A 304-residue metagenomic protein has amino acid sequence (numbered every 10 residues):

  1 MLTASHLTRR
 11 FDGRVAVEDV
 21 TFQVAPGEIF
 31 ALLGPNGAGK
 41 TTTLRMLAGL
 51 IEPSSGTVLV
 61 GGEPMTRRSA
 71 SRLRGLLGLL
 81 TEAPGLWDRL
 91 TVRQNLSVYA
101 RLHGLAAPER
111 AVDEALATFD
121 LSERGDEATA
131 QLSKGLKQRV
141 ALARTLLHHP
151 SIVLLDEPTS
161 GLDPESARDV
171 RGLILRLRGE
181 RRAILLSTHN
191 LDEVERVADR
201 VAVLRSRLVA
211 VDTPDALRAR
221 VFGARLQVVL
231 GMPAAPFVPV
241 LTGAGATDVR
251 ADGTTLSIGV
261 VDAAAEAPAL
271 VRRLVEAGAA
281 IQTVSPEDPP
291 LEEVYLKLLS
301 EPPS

Functional and structural regions predicted by a protein language model:
L2-A4, R9-R205: ABC transporter nucleotide-binding domains
R14, G27-E28, A38, I51 (+9 more regions): Hydrophobic/basic alpha-helical segments enriched in Actinobacteria
G104, E123, M232, D262 (+1 more regions): Non-catalytic surface loops within mature trypsin-like serine protease
R171-V261: ABC transporter nucleotide-binding domain
A263-S304: C-terminal coupling/interaction segments
